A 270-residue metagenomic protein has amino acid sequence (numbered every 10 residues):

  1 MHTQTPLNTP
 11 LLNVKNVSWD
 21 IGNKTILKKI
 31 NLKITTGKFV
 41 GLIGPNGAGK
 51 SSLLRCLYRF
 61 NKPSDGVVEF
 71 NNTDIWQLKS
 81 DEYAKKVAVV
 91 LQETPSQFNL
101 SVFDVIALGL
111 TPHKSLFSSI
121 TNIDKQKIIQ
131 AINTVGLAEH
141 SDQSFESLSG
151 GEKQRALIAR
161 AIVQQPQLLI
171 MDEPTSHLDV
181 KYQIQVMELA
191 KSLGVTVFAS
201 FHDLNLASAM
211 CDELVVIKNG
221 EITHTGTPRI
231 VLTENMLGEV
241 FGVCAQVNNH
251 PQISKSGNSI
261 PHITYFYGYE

Functional and structural regions predicted by a protein language model:
I43-P45: The feature captures the beta-strand-to-loop junction immediately N-terminal to the Walker
Y58: Helix-to-loop junction immediately C-terminal to a conserved catalytic motif
G66-D74, Y83: Conserved ABC transporter NBD signature motif
A107, N122-H140: Conserved ABC ATPase "signature" region
S119, S144-L148, E152: Conserved ABC ATPase signature
L169-E173: Catalytic Walker B motif of ABC-type/P-loop ATPase nucleotide-binding domains
E234, V240-E270: ABC ATPase nucleotide-binding domains
